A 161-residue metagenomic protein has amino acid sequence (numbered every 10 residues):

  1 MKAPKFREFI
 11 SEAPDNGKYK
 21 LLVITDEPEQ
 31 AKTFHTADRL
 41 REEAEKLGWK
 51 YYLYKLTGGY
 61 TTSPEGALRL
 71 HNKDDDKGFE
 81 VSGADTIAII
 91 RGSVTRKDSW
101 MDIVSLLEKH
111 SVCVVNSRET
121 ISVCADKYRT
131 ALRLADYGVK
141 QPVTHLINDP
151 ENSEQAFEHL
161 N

Functional and structural regions predicted by a protein language model:
K2-V115, T120: ATP-binding N-terminal substructure of ATP-dependent carboxylate-amine bond-forming enzymes
L21-D26, S82-G83, H110-S111, R118-N161: Active-site nucleotide/adenylate-binding loops and adjacent lid/helix of ATP-dependent enzymes
